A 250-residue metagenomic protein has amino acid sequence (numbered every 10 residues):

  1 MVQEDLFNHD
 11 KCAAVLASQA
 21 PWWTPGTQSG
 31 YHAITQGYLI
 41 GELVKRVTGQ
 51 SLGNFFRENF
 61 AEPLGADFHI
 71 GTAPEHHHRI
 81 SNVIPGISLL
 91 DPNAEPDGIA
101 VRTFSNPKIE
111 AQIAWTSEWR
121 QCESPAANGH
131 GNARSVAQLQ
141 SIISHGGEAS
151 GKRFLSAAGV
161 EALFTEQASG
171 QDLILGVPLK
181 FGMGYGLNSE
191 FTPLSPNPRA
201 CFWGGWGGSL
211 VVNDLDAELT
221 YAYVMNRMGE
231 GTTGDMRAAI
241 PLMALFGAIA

Functional and structural regions predicted by a protein language model:
M1-L194: Short, surface-exposed loop or secondary-structure junction motifs that flank catalytic or metal-binding residues
P21, D216-A217: Short connector loops/turns at beta-strand edges and beta->alpha or beta->beta junctions
N188-E190, N213-D216: Short beta-strand micro-motifs enriched in acidic
E190-T192, R227-E230: Short Gly/Pro-enriched loop/turn and capping motifs at secondary-structure junctions
S195-C201: Short, hydrophobic/aromatic-rich segments at coil-to-beta transitions
G205-G207: Short, small/polar residue-rich loop motifs at catalytic or cofactor-binding pockets
L210-V211, E218-R227: Short, well-ordered beta-strand elements
M228-A250: Generic C-terminus detector
